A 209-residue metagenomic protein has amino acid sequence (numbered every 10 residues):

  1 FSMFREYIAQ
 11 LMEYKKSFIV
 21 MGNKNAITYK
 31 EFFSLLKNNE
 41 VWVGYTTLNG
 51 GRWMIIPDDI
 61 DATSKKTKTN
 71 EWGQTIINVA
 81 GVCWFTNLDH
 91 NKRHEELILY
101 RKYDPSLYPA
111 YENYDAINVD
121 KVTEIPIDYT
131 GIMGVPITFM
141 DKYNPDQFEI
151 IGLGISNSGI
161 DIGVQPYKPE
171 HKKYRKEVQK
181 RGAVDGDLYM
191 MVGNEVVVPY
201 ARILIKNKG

Functional and structural regions predicted by a protein language model:
F1-G209: Class I S-adenosyl-L-methionine-dependent methyltransferase catalytic core
